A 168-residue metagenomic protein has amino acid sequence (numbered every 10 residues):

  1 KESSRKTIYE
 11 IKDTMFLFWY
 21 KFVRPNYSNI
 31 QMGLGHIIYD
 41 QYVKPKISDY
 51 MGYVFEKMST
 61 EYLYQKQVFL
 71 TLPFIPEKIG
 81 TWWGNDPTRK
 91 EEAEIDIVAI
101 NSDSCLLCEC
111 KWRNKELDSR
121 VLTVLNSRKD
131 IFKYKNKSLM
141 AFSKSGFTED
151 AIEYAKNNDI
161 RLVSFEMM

Functional and structural regions predicted by a protein language model:
K1-S3: C-terminal boundary/linker of central alpha/beta nucleotide-binding cores
T7-M168: A cross-kingdom feature that marks ATP-driven nucleic-acid transaction machinery
